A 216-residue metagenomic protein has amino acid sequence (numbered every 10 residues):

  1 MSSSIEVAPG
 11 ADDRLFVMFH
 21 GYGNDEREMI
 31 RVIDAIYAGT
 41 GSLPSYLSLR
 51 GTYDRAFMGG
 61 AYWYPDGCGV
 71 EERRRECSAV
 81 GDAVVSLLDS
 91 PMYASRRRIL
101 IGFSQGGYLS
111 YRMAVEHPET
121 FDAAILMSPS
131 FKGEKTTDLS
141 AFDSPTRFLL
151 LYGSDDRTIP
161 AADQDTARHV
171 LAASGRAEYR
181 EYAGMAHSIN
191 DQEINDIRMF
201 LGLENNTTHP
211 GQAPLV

Functional and structural regions predicted by a protein language model:
M1-A94: Serine-hydrolase catalytic machinery in alpha/beta-hydrolase-like enzymes
H20-Y22, I101-F103, G153: Conserved alpha/beta-hydrolase "nucleophile elbow" surrounding the catalytic nucleophile
Y93-F103: Alpha/beta-hydrolase fold nucleophile elbow
G102-G106, S110: Gly/Ala-rich beta-loop-alpha elbow adjacent to hydrolase catalytic centers
L109-M113, K135: Hydrolases whose catalytic domains are alpha/beta-hydrolase-1, hotdog thioesterase, or metallo-beta-lactamase-like
E119-K132: A conserved short beta-strand
L149-Y152, D156: Short beta-strand/loop motif that positions the catalytic acidic residue of the alpha/beta-hydrolase fold
A162-V216: C-terminal catalytic histidine-bearing segment of alpha/beta-hydrolase fold enzymes
